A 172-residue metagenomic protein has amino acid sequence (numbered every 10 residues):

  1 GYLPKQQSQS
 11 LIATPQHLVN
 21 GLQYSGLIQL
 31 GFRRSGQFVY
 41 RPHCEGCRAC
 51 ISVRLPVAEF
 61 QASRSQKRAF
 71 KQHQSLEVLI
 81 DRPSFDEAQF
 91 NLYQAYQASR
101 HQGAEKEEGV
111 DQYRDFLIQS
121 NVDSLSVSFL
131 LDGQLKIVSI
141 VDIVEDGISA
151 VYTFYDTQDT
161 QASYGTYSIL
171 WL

Functional and structural regions predicted by a protein language model:
G1-L11, Q66-K71, Y164-G165: Compositionally biased, low-hydrophobicity segments enriched in charged and small polar residues
G1-R54: Charged, glycine-rich intrinsically disordered N-terminal tails and low-complexity linkers that flank
R33-G46, V53-Q161: A conserved beta-strand-loop-helix scaffold within acyl/acetyltransferase catalytic domains
Q161-L172: Conserved acetyl-CoA-binding loop-helix of GNAT-fold acetyltransferases
